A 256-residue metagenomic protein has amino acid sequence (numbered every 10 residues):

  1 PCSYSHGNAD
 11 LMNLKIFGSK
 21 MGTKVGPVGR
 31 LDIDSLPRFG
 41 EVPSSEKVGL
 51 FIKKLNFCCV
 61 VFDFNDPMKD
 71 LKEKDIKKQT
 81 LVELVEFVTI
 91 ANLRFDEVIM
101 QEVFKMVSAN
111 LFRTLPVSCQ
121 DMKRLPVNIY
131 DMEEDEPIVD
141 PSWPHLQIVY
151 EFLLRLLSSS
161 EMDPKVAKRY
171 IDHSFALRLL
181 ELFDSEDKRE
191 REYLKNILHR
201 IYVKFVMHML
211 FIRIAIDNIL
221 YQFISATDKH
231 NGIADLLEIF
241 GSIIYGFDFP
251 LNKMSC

Functional and structural regions predicted by a protein language model:
P1-C256: Alpha-helical solenoid scaffolds in large eukaryotic transport, assembly, and signaling factors
